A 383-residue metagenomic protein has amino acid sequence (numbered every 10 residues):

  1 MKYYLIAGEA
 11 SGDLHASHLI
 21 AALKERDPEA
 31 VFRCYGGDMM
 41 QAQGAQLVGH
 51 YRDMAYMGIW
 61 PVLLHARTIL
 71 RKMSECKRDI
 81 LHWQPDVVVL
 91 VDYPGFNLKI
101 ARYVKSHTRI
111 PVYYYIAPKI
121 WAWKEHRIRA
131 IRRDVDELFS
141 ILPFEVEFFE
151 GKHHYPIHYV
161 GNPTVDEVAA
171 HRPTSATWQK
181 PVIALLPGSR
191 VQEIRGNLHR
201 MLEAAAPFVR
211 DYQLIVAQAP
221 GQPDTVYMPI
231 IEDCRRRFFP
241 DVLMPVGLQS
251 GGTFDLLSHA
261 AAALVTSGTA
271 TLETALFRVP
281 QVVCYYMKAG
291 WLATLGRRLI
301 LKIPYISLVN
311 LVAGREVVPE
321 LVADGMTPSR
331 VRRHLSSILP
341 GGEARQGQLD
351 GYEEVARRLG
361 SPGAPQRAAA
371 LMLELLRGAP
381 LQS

Functional and structural regions predicted by a protein language model:
M1-S383: Nucleotide-activated sugar donor-binding and catalytic core shared by glycosyltransferases and related lipid-linked
